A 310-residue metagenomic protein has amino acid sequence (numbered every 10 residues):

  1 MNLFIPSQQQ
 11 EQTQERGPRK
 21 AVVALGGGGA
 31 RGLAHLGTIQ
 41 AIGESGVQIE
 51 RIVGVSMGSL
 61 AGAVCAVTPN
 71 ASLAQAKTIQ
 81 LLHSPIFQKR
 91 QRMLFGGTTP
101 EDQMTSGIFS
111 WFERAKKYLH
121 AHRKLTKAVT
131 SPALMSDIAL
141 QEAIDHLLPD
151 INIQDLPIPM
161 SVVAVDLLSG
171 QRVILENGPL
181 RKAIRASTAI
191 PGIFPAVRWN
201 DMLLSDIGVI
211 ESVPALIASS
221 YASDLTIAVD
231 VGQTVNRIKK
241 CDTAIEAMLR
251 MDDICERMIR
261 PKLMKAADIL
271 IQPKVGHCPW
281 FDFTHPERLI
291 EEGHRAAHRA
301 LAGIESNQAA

Functional and structural regions predicted by a protein language model:
M1-V55, A63-A310: Patatin-like phospholipase
